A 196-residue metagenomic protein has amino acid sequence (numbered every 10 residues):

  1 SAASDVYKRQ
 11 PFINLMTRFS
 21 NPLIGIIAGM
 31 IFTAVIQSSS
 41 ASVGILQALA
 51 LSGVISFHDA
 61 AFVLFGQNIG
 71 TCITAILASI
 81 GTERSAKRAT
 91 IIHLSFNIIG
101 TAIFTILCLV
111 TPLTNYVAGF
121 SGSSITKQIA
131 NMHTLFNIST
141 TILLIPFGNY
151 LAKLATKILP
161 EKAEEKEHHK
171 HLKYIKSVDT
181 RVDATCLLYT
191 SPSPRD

Functional and structural regions predicted by a protein language model:
S1, G29-T33, T101, T105-I106 (+1 more regions): Hydrophobic core segments of alpha-helical transmembrane domains in multi-pass membrane transport and ion-translocation
A2-Q10, Y189-D196: Conserved small/polar residues in nucleotide/adenosyl-binding loops
D5, F104-G119, G148-K153: Juxtamembrane/transmembrane-helix interface segments of polytopic membrane transporters
F12, I24-I27, I55-L64, S85-I91 (+1 more regions): The feature identifies polytopic integral membrane transport proteins across all domains of life
T17-S20, T33-G70, S79-S85, C108-V117 (+1 more regions): Membrane-interfacial helix-loop connectors
A86-I99, A118-Y150, I158: Structural signal for the N-terminal portions of transmembrane helices and their immediately preceding loop/interface
Y150-D196: Non-transmembrane accessory domains of multi-pass membrane transporters/channels
